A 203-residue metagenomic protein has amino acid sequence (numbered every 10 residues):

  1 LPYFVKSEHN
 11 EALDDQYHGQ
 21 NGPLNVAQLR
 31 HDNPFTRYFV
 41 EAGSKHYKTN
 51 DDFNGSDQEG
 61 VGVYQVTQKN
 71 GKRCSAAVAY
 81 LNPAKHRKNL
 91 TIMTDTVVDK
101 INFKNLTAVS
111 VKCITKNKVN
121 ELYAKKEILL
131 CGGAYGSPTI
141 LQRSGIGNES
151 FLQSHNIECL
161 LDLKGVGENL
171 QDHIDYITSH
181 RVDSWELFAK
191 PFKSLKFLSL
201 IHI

Functional and structural regions predicted by a protein language model:
L1-A108, I177-I201: Conserved redox-cofactor binding core of oxidoreductases
I101, A108-L198: Glycine-rich loop(s) and the adjacent beta-strand/alpha-helix scaffold that form part
